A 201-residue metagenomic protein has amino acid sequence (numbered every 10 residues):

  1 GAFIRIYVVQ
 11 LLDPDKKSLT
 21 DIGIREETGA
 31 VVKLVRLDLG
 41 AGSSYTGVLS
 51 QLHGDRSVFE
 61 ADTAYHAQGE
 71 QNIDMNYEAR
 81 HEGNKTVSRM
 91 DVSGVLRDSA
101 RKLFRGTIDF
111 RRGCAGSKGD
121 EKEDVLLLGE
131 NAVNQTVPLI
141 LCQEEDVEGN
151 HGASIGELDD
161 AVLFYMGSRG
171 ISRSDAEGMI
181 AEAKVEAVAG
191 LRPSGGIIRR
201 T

Functional and structural regions predicted by a protein language model:
G1-I171, E186-A187, L191-P193, I197-R199: Conserved beta-strand/loop scaffold segments within soluble protein domains that form the structured core and edges
G178-M179: DNA-binding alpha-helical recognition surfaces that contact promoter or target DNA
